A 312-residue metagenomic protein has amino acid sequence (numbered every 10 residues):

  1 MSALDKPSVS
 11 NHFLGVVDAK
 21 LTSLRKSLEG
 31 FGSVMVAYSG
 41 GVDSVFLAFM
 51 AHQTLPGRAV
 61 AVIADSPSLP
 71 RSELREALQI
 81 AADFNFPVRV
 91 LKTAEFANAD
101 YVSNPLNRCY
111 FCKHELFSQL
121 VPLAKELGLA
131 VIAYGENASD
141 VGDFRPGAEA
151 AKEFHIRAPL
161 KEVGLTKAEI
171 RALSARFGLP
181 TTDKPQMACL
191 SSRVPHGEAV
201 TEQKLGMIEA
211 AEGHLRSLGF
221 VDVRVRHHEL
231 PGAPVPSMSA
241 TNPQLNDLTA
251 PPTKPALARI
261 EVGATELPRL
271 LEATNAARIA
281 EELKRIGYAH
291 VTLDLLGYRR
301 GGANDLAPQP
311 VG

Functional and structural regions predicted by a protein language model:
S2-R176, A233-A240, Q244-L245, A250 (+4 more regions): ATP-dependent adenylation/nucleotidyltransferase module used to activate substrates
E73-L74, Q186, L271-N275: Residues at alpha-helix caps and immediate loop-helix transition turns in enzyme cores, especially N- and C-cap
G164, E202, R269-A273: Ordered, soluble secondary-structure elements with a strong preference for glycine-centered loop motifs and nearby
L165, R171-L215, G219-P231, V235-M238 (+2 more regions): Mid-to-C-terminal catalytic subdomains of enzymes that bind/position adenosyl phosphate moieties or nucleic-acid
G206-I208, T274-A277: Charged helix-capping and loop-helix junction motifs
P255-E272: A short interface-forming secondary-structure element
D294-G301: A short, acidic, flexible beta-alpha connecting loop/helix-capping segment that sits on the rim of active
G301-G312: Short, low-order "capping/linker" segments at domain edges
